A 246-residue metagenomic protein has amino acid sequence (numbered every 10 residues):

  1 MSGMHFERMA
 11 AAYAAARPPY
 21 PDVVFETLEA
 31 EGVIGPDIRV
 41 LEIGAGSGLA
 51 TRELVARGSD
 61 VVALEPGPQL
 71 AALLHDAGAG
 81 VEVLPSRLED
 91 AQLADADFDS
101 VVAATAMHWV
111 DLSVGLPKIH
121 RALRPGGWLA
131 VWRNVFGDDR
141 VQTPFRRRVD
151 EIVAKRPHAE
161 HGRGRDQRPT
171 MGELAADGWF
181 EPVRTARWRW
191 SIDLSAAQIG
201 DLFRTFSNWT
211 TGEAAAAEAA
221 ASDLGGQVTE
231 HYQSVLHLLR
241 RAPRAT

Functional and structural regions predicted by a protein language model:
M1-G35: Conserved class I S-adenosyl-L-methionine
R39, S47-A91: Class I SAM-dependent methyltransferase SAM/SAH-binding core
I43: Conserved beta-strand/loop positions that form the S-adenosyl-L-methionine
A91-V101: A short acidic, Gly/Pro-enriched loop at the edge of an enzyme's catalytic core that lines a small-molecule cofactor
T105: Short catalytic micro-motifs in class I SAM-dependent methyltransferases
W109-I119: A short, conserved alpha-helix within the catalytic core of class I
H120-W190: Conserved catalytic/acceptor-binding region of the Class I
R168-T246: Conserved Class I S-adenosyl-L-methionine
